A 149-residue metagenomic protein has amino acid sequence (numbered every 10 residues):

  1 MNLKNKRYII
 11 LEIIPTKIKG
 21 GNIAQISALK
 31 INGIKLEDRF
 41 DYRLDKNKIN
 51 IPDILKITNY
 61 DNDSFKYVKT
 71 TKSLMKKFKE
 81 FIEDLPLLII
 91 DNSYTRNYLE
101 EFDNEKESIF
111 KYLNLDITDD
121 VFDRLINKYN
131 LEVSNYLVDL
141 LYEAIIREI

Functional and structural regions predicted by a protein language model:
N2-D103: Conserved non-catalytic scaffold segment of RNase H-like nuclease domains
I26, I57, N92, E107 (+4 more regions): Hydrophobic transmembrane signal anchors and adjacent membrane-proximal interface regions, especially in viral
L44-K46, L115-I117, L131: Active-site donor-binding loop signature of nucleotide-sugar glycosyltransferases
N62-Y67, E107, N130-L137: Short, surface-exposed acidic
S73, I117, Y142-E143: Short secondary-structure boundary/hinge segments and terminal tails
E83-S93, N97-F102, D123-I149: Acidic, Mg2+-coordinating catalytic module of metal-dependent nucleases/exonucleases that use a two-metal-ion mechanism
S108-K128: Short alpha-helix plus adjacent loop in nuclease-associated cores
